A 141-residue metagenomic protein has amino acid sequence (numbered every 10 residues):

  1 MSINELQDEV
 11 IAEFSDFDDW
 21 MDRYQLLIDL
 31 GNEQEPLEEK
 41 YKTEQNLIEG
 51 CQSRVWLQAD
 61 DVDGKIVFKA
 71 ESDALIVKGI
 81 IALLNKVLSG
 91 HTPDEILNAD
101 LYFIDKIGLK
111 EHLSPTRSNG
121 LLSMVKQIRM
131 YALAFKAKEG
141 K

Functional and structural regions predicted by a protein language model:
I3-I11, S15-R54, D61-K65, I104-G140: N-terminal intrinsically disordered, cationic/polar leader segments that include organellar targeting peptides
D8, K78-G79, L97-N98: A generic alpha-helix surface/boundary motif
K65-K69, K78: Short small-residue beta-strand/loop micro-motif enriched in glycine and branched aliphatics
S72-D73: A short interface-forming secondary-structure element
I80-H91: Alpha-helical support elements that line or immediately flank enzyme active sites and cofactor-binding pockets
G90-I107: Glycine-rich phosphate/pyrophosphate-binding loops and their adjacent beta-strand/loop elements at enzyme active sites
